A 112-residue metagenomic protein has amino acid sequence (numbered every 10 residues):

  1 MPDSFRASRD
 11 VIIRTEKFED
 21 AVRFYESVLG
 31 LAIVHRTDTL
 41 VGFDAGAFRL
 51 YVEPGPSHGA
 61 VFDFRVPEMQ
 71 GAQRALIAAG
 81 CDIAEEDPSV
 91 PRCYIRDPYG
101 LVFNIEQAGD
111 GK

Functional and structural regions predicted by a protein language model:
M1-S4, Q73, I77-K112: Vicinal oxygen chelate
M1-V22, R49, A60-F62, G109-K112: N-terminal beta-strand motif that seeds the catalytic metal site of vicinal oxygen chelate
K17-F18, V66-Q70: Helix N-cap motif at beta-to-alpha junctions
F24, Q70-A75: Short amphipathic alpha-helices within nucleic acid-binding modules
E26-S27, D44, I77: Alpha-helical segments within the soluble intracellular
V28-I33, G80-D82: Conserved acetyl-CoA-binding loop of GNAT-fold acetyltransferases
L31-V66, V102-G109: Conserved short beta-strand elements that form part of the metal-binding/catalytic scaffold of enzyme active sites
